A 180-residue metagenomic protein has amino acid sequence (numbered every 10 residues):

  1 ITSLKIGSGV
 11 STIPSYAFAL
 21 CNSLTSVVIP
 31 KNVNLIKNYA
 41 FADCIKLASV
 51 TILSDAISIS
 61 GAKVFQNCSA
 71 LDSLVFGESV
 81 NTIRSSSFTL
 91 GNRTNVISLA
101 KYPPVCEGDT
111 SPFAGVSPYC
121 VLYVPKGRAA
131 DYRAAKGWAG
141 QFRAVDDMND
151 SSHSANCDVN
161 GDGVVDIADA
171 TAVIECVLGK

Functional and structural regions predicted by a protein language model:
I1-T12, N22-L35, C44-I59, C68-T82 (+2 more regions): Structural signature of tandem-repeat unit edges
P14-A17, K37-A42, G61-V64, R84-S87 (+2 more regions): Consensus positions within tandem repeat domains that build extended binding/scaffold surfaces
N22, R133, G137, E175-G179: Sec-exported extracytoplasmic/periplasmic mature domains
N95-I97, G140-D147: Short hydrophobic/aromatic-enriched beta-strand-loop microsegments
D109-F113, A130-Q141: Short, aromatic/basic amphipathic alpha-helical patches
G127, D131, D169-A172: Extracytoplasmic/secreted proteins, especially bacterial periplasmic and envelope-associated proteins
R143-C157: Low-complexity, Pro/Thr/Ser/Gly/Ala-rich linker/spacer regions in secreted, extracellular modular proteins
S151-S152, V159-K180: Alpha-helical segments with a strong preference for the paired helices of cellulosomal dockerin domains
